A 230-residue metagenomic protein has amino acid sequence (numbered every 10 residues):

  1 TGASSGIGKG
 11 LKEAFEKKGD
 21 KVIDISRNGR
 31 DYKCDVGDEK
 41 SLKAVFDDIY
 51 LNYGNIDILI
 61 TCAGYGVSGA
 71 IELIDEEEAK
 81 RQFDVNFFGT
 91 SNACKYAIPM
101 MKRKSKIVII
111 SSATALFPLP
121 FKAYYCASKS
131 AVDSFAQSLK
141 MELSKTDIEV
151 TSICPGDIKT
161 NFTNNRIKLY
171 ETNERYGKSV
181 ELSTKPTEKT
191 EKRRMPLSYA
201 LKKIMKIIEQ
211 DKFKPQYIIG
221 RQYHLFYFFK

Functional and structural regions predicted by a protein language model:
S4, K12: N-terminal Rossmann NAD(P)H-binding glycine-rich loop of SDR-like oxidoreductase domains
G29-K40: Rossmann-fold cofactor-recognition segment
C62-V67: Conserved NAD(P)H cofactor-binding loop of Rossmann-fold oxidoreductase domains
A70-I71, E78-K80: Substrate-binding pocket helix/loop in short-chain dehydrogenase/reductase
C94, S128-A131: Active-site helix of classical SDR
S112: Residue(s) in the substrate-gating loop at a strand-loop-helix junction that position the organic substrate next
K145-K214: SDR active-site lid
